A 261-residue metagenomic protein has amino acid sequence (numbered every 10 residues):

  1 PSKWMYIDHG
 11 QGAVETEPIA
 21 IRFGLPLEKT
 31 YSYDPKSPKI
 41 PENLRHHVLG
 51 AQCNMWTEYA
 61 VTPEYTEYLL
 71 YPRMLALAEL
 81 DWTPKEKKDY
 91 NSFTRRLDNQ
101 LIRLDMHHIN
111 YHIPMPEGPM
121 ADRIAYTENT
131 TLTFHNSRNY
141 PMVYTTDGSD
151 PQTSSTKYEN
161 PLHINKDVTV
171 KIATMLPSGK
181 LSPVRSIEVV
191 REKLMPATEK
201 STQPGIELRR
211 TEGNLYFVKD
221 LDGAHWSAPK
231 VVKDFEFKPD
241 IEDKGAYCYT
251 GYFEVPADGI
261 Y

Functional and structural regions predicted by a protein language model:
P1-M142, Y249: Substrate-binding groove of N-acetylhexosamine-processing glycoside hydrolases
A13-E15, L27, P151, S182 (+1 more regions): Polar low-complexity intrinsically disordered regions enriched in Ser/Thr and small residues
R45, P161-L162, G259: Bulky hydrophobic/aromatic packing residues
P84, K88, T94-R210, L215-G251: Short, compositionally stereotyped local motifs that mark structural "simplifiers"
K244-A246, E254-Y261: Extended extracellular/luminal ectodomain segments enriched in beta-structured repeat modules
